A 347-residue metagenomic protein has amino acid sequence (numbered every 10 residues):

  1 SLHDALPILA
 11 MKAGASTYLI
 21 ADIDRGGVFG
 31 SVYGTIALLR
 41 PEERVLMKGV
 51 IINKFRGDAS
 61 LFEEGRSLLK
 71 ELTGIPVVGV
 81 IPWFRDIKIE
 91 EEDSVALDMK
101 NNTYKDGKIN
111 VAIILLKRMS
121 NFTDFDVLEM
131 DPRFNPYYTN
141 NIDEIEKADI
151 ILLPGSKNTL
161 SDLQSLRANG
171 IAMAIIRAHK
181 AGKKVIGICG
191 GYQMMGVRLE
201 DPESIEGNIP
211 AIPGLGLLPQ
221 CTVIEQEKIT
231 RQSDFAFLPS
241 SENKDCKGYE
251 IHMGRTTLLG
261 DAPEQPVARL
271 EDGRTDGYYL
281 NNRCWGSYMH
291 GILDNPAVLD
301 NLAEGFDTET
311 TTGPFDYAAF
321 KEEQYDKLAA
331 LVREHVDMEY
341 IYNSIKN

Functional and structural regions predicted by a protein language model:
L2-L6: Short, small-residue-biased leader/transition segments that mark boundaries at the very start of proteins
I8-L9, L69, R177: Hydrophobic/aromatic ligand-binding patch that stacks against planar heteroaromatic rings of cofactors or nucleotides
A13-T17, V45-M47, P213: Short glycine-/polar-rich loops that comprise or flank the Walker A/P-loop and associated switch/sensor motifs
G14-V32: Conserved Switch II/interswitch segment of TRAFAC-class P-loop GTPases
A15, M47, I75, R177-K184: A short helix->loop->beta-strand "cap" motif at the edges of active sites that frequently abuts
F29, Y33-Y137, N141-A148, L217 (+2 more regions): C-terminal lobe/tail of nucleotide-utilizing enzymes
K157-K247: Cysteine-nucleophile active-site neighborhood
